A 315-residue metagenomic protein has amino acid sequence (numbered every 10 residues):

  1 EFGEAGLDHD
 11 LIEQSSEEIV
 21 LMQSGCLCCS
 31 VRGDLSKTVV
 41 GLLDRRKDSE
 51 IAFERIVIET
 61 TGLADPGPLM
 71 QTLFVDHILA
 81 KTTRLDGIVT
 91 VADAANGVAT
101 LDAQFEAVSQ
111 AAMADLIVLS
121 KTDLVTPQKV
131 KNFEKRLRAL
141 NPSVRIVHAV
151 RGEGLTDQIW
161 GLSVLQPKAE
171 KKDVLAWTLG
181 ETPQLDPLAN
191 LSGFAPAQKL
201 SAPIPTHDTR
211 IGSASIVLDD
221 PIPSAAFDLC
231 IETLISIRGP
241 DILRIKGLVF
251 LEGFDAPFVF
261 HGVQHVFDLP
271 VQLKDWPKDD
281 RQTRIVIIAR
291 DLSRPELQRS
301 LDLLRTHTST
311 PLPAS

Functional and structural regions predicted by a protein language model:
E1, L35, E59, I88 (+4 more regions): Residue-level signature of catalytic and energy-coupling elements of molecular machines, predominantly ATP/GTP-dependent
F2-T100: Nucleotide-state-sensitive switch-loop elements of NTP-binding domains
G3, L27, V31-D34, D65 (+8 more regions): Helical mechanochemical/support elements of P-loop NTPase systems and associated helical scaffolds
G25, S120, V217: Short, flexible active-site loop motifs that bind/organize anionic cofactors or intermediates
V31, I58, K121, D219 (+1 more regions): Small/polar loops that bind or transfer phosphate-bearing groups
V57-T60, I117-L119, S215, I285: Short glycine-rich or small-residue beta-strand-to-loop segments that form or flank ligand, phosphate, metal/Fe-S
L69-S143, H148-G152: Conserved catalytic-core segment of NTP-binding enzymes
S109, L116, L124-T283, R290-S315: C-terminal accessory "lid"/substrate-recognition subdomains
